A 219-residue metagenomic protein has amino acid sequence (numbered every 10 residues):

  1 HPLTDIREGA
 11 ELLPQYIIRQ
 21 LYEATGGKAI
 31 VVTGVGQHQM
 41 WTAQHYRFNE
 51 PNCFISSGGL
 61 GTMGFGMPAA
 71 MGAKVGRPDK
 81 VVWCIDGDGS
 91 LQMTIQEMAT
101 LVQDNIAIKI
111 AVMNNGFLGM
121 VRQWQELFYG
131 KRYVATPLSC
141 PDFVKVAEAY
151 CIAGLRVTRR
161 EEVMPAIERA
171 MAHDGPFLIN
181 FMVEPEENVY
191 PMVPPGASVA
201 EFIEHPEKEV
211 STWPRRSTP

Functional and structural regions predicted by a protein language model:
H1-A73: Active-site diphosphate/adenylate-binding microenvironment
W41-P219: Thiamine diphosphate
